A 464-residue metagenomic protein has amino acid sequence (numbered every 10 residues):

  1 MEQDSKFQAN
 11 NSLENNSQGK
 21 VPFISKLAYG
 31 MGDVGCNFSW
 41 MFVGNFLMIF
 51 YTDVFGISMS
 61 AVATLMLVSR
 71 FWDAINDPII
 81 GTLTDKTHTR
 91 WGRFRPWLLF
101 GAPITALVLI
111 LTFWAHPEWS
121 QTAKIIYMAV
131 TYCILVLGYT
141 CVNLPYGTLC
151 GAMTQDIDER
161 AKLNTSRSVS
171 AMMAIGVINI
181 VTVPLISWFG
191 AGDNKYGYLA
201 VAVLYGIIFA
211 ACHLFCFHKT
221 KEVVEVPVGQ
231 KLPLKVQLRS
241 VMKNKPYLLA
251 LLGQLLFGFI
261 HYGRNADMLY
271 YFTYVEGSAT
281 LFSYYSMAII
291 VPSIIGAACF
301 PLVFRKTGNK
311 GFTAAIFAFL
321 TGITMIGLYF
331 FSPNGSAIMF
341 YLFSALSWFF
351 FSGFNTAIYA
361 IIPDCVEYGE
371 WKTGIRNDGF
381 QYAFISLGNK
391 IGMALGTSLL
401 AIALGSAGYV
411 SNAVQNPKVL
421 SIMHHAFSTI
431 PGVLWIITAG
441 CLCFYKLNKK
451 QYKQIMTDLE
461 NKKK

Functional and structural regions predicted by a protein language model:
E2-K464: Membrane-embedded alpha-helical bundles of multi-pass transporters/translocases, especially carrier/permease families
